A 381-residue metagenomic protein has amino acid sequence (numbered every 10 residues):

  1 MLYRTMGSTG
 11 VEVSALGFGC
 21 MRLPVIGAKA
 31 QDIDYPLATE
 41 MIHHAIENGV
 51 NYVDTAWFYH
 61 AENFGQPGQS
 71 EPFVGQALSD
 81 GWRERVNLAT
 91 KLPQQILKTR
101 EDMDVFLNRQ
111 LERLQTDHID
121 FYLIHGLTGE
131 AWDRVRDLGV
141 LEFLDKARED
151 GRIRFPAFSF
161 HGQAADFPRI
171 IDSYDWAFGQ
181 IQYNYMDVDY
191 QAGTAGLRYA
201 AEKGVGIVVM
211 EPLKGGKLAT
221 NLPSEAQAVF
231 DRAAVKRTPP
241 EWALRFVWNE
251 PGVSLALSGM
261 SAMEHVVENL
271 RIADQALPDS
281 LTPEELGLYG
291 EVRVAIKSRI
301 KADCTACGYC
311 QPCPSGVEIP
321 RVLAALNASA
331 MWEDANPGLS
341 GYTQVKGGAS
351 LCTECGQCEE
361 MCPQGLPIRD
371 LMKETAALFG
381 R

Functional and structural regions predicted by a protein language model:
M1-V86: N-terminal binding-site loop/beta-alpha segment at the start of enzyme catalytic domains that lines or forms
M6, F18, A45, V53 (+12 more regions): Conserved, mostly hydrophobic/aromatic
V13, V53, R85-V86, T116-I119 (+3 more regions): Local beta-strand N-terminus motif with an aromatic residue
G19, A56-Y59, Y122-H125, S159 (+3 more regions): Conserved residues at the C-terminal ends of beta-strands
M41, I46, N51, A195-R381: Structured C-terminal cap/extension of enzyme domains
Y52-F58, R154-F158, Q180-I181, L255-L257 (+1 more regions): Short catalytic-loop micro-motif centered on adjacent basic/acidic residues
F58-Y59, D80-R100, H125: Structural motif corresponding to the early beta-alpha repeats
Q94-M210, N221-Q227, A234-V235, N249: Glycine/proline-rich, positively charged, aromatic-decorated active-site loop/lid region on the catalytic face
